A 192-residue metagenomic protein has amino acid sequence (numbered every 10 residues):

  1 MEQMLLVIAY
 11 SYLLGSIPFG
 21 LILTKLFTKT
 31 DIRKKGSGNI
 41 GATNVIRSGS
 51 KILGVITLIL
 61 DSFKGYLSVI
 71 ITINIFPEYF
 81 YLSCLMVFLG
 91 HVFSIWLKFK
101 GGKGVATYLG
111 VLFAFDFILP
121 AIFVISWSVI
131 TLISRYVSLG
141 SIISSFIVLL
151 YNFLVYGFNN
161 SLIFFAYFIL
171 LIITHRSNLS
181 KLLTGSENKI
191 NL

Functional and structural regions predicted by a protein language model:
V7, S11-S16, G20, T24 (+11 more regions): Alpha-helical transmembrane segments in multi-pass membrane proteins
G20, V69-I70, W96, L132 (+3 more regions): Membrane-embedded alpha-helical segments of multi-pass transporters/permeases
G20-L23, H91-K100, W127-S134, R176-K181: C-terminal ends of transmembrane helices
L21-L53, R176, S180-L192: Cytosolic, membrane-interface loops and tails of multi-pass inner-membrane proteins
L23, K34, A42, I46 (+2 more regions): Acidic (Asp/Glu-rich) catalytic motifs at the cytosolic membrane interface
T30-N39, L97-T107, Y136-S144: Short, non-helical or kinked segments that cap or interrupt transmembrane helices
I46-G49, S68, T72-F76, V105-S134 (+1 more regions): Interfacial segments of multi-pass membrane proteins
V137-S144, Y156-A166: Loop-to-transmembrane alpha-helix initiation sites
